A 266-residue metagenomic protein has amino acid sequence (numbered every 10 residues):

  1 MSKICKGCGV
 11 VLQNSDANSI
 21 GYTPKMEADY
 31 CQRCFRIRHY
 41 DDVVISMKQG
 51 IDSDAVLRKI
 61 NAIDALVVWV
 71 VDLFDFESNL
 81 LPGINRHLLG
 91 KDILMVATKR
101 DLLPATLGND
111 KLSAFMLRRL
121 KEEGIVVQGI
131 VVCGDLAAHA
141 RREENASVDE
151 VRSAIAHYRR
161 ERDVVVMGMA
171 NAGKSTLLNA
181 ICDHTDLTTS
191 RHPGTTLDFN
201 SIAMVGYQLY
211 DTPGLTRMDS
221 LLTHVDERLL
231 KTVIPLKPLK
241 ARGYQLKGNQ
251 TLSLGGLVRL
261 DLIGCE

Functional and structural regions predicted by a protein language model:
S2-V67, L89-L94, R100, R191-E266: Helix-rich effector regions associated with P-loop NTPase G domains
G50-I51, F76-H87: Amphipathic helical hotspot of TIR/SEFIR-family domains
V67-F76: Short, glycine-rich nucleotide/cofactor-binding loops
D72, D101, N179, D211: Acidic active-site catalytic centers that drive phospho-/nucleotidyl reactions and related ester hydrolyses
F76, A137-A138, T195-L197: Short acidic loop-to-helix transition motifs that present clustered carboxylates
S78, L103-L107, M218-D219: Switch/connector loops and helix/strand junctions flanking conserved nucleotide-binding motifs in nucleotide-processing
L94, L102-A172, D183: Canonical P-loop GTPase G-domain recognition
S175-D186: A conserved segment at the C-terminal end of the G1
